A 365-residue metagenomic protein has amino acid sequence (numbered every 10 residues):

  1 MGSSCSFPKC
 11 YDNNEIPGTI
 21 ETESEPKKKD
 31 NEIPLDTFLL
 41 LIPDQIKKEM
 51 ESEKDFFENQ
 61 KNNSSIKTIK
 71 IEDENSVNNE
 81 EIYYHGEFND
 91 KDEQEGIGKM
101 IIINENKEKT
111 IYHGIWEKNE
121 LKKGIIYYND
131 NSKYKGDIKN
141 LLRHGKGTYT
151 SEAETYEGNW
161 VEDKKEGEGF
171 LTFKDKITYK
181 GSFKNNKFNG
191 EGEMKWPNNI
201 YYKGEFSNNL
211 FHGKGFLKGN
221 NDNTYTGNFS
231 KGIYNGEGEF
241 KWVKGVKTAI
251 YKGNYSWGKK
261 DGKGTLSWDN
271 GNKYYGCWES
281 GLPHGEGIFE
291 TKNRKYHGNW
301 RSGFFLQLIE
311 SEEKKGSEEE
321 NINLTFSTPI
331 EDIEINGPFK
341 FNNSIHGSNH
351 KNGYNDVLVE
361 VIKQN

Functional and structural regions predicted by a protein language model:
M1-N365: Intrinsically disordered, low-complexity repeat tracts enriched in Gly/Pro/Ser/Thr and acidic residues, frequently
